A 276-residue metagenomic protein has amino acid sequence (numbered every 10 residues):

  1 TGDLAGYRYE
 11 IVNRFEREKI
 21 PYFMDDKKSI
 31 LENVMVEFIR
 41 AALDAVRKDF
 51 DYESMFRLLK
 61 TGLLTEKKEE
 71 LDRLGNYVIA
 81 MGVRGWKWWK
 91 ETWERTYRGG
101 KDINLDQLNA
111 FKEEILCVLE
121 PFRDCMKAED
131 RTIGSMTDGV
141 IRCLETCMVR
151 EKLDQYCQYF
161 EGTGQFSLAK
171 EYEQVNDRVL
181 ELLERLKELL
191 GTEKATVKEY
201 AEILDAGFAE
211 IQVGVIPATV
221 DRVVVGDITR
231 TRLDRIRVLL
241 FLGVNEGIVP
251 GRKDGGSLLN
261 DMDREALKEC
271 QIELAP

Functional and structural regions predicted by a protein language model:
T1-P276: Polyanion-engaging groove/track-forming segments
